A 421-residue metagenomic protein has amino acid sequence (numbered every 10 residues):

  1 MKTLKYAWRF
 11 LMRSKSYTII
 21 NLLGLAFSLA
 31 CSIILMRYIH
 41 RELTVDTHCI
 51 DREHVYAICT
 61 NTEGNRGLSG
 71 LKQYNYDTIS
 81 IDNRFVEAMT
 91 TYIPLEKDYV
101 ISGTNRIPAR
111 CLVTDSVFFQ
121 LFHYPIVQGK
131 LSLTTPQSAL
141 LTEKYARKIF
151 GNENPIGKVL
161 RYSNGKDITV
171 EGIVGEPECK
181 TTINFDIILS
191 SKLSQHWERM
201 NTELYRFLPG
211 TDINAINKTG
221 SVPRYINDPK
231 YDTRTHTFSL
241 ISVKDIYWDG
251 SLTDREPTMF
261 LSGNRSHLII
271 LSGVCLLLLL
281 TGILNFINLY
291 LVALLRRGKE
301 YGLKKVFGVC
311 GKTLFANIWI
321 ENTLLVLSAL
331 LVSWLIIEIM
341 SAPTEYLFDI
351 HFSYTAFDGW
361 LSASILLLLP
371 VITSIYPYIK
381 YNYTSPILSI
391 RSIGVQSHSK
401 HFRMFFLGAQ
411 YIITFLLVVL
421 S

Functional and structural regions predicted by a protein language model:
M1-K5, I375-L407: Feature of multi-pass inner-membrane transport and sensor proteins that recognizes transmembrane helices together
L4, R9, R13-S14, P223-C275 (+3 more regions): Membrane-helix entry/capping segments
L4-I20, G24, L284-L325, Y383-G394: Intracellular coupling helices
S14-L29, K400-F415: N-terminal signal-anchor/signal peptide hydrophobic helix marking the start of the first transmembrane segment
T18, F27-Y56, M340-F348, I413-S421: Alpha-helical transmembrane segments
A30, I34, N322-P386, L416 (+1 more regions): Small-residue-rich transmembrane alpha-helices
S32-N154, Y162-T169, K218: Structured, solvent-exposed hinge/loop segments at the ends of secondary-structure elements
D115-V127, A139-G263: Mid-to-C-terminal secondary-structure elements that act as membrane-proximal/extracytoplasmic interface segments
